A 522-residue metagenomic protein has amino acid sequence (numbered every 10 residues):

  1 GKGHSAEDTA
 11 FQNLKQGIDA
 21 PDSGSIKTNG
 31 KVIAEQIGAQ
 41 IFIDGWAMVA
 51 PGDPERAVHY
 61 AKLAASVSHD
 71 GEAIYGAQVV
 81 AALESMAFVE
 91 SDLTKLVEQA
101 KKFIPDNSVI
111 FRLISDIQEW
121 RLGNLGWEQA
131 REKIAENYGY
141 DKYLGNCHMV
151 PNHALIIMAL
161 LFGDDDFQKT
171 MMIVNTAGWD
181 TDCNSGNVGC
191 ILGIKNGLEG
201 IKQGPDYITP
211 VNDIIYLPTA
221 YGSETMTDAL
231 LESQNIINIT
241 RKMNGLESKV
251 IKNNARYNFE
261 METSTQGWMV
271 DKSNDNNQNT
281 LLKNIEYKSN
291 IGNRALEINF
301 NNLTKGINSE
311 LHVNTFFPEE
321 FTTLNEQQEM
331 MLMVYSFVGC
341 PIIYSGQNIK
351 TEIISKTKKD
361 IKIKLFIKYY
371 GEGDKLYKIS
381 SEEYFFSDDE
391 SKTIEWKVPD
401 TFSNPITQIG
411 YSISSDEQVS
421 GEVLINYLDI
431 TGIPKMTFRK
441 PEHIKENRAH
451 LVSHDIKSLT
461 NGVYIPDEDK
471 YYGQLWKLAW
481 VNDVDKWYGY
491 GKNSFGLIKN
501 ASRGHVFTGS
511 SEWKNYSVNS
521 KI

Functional and structural regions predicted by a protein language model:
L14-A34, I43, M48-D53, K62-V67 (+1 more regions): Accessory "access/gating" subregions that flank catalytic or transport cores
I18-D19, M226-N276: C-terminal domain-closing interface element
H69, V80, I156-N238, I354: Catalytic phosphate/nucleotide-handling subdomain of diverse soluble enzymes
A87-E90, H148-D164, V188, G306 (+2 more regions): Long, repeat-rich segments with strong aromatic
F259-M261, F300, F317-L365, K392-V398 (+2 more regions): Extra-cytoplasmic beta-strand recognition segments
Q266, N276-N277, E383, D388 (+4 more regions): Extracellular glycan-recognition regions
L281-L332, G473-G504: Short carbohydrate-recognition loop motifs
G371-T407, Q418-S420: Extracellular carbohydrate recognition and processing domains and analogous Trp-centered ligand-binding platforms
